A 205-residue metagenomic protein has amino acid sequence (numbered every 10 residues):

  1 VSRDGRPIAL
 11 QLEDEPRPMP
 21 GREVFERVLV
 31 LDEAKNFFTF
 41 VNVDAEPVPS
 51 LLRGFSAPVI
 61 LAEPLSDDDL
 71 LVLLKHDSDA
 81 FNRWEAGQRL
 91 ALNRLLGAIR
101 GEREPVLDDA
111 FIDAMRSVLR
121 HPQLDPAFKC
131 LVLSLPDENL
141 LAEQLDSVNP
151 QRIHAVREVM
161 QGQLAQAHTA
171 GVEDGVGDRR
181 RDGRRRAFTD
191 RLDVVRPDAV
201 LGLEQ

Functional and structural regions predicted by a protein language model:
V1-R22: Polar, glycine-rich mid-to-C-terminal structural blocks that act as macromolecule-binding/assembly scaffolds
S2-R3, P7, T39-R185, R191 (+2 more regions): Long, ordered, helix-rich scaffold segments
M19-E26, E138-N139: A broadly tuned preference for mixed-charge, low-complexity surface segments
R22, V28-V48: A surface-exposed beta-strand-loop module
